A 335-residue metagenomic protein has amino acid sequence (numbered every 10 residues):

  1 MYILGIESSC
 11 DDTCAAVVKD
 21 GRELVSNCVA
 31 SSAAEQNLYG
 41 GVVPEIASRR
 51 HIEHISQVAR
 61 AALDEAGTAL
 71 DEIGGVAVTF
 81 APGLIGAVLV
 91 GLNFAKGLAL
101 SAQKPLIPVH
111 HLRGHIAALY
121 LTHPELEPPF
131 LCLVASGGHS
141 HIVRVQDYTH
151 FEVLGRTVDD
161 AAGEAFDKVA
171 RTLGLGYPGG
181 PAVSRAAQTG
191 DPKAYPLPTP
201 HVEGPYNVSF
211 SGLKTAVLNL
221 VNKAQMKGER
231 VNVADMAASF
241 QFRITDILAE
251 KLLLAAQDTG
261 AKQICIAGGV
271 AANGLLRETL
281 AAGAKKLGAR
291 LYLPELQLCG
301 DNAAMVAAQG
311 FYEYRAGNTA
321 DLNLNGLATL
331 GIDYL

Functional and structural regions predicted by a protein language model:
Y2-P82, H111, H115, M236: N-terminal beta-alpha supersecondary unit
T13-V18, C132-V134, S140-R144: Short beta-strand scaffold segments in enzyme catalytic cores
V78-K104, G274-G283: Short Gly/Thr/Asp-enriched flexible loops that form oxyanion-binding sites at enzyme active sites
P108-V109, A281-V306: Conserved phosphate-binding/catalytic loops in two-lobed NTP-binding clefts
V109-L131: Conserved phosphate-binding catalytic cores of ATP/NTP-utilizing and phosphoryl-transfer enzymes
H115, P294-Y334: Glycine-rich phosphate-binding/hydrolytic loop that grips phosphoryl groups
P124, Q146-D191, K214-T215, N219-K223 (+1 more regions): Glycine-rich phosphate-binding loop plus the immediately following alpha-helix
R185-I264, G274-L287, Y314, Y334-L335: A contiguous, well-structured pocket-lining segment that forms one wall/lid of small-molecule binding clefts in soluble
